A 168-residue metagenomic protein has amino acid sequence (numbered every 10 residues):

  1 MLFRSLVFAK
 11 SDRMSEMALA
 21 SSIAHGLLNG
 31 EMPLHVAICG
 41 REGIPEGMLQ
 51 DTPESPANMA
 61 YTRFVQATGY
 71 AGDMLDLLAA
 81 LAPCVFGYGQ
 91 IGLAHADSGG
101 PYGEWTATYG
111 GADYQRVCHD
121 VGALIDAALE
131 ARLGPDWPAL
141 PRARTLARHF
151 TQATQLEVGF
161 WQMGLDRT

Functional and structural regions predicted by a protein language model:
M1-L2: Short, small-residue-biased leader/transition segments that mark boundaries at the very start of proteins
D12-M17, P138-L140, R144: Structural helix-adjacent loops and short alpha-helical linkers that scaffold large soluble proteins
E16-H119, T151, Q155: Active-site-proximal alpha-helical scaffolds that flank and shape metal-associated catalytic sites
V65-A67, R132-L140: Short, charged/polar, low-complexity loop and linker segments that flank or interrupt alpha-helical bundles
H95, A128-R132, G164-R167: A short secondary-structure junction motif
C118-L133: Short loop-to-alpha-helix "cap/lid" segments that border enzyme active sites across diverse enzyme classes
R144-T168: Acidic, carboxylate-rich catalytic segments that either coordinate divalent cations
